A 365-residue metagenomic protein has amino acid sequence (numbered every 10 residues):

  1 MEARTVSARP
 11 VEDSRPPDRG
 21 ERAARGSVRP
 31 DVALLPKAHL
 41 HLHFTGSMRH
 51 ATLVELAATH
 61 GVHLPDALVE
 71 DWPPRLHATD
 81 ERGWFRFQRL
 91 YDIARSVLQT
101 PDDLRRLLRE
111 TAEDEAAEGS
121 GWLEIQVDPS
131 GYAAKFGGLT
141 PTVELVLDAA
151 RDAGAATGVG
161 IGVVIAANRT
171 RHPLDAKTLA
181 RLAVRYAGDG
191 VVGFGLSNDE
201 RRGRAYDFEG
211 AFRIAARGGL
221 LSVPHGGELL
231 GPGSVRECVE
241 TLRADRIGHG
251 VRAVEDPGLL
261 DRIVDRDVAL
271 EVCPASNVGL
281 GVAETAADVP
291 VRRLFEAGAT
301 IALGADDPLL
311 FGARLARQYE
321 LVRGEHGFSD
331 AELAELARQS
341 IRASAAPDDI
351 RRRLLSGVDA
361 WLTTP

Functional and structural regions predicted by a protein language model:
E2-T5, R9-L220, L229-S234, T241-R246 (+2 more regions): Metal-cofactor-binding active-site regions of metalloenzymes
